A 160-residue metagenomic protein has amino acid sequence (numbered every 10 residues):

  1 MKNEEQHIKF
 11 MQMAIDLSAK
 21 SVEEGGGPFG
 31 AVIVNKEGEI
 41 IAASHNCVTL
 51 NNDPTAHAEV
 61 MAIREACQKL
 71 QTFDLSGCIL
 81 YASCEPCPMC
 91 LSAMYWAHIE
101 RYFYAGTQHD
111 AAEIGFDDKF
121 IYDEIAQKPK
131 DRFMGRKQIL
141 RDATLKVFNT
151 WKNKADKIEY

Functional and structural regions predicted by a protein language model:
M1-S21, P86, A93-Y160: Zinc-dependent deaminase
A14, S18-S21, A31, A42 (+2 more regions): Small-residue (primarily alanine) positions within well-ordered alpha-helices, especially packing/interaction faces
E24-P28: Short, flexible loop/turn motifs enriched in small residues
F29-N35: Short beta-strand scaffold segments in enzyme catalytic cores
I41-T49: Short beta->alpha transition motifs characteristic of CBS
V48, A82, G106: Residues that line or immediately flank small-molecule/substrate-binding pockets and catalytic motifs
N52-A56, V60-A97: Helix-adjacent hinge/juxtasegments
